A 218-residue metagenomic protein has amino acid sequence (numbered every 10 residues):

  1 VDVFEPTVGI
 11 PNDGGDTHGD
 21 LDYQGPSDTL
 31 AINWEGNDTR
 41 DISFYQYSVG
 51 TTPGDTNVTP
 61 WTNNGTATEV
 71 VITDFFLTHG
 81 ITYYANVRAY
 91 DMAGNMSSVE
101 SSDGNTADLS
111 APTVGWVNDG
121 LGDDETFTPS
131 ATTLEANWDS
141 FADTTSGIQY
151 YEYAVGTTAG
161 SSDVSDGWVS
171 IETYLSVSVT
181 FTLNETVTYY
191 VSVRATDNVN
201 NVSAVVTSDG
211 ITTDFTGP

Functional and structural regions predicted by a protein language model:
V1-T17, D22, D38, G50 (+6 more regions): Flexible, low-complexity linkers/stalks enriched in Thr/Pro that connect modular domains
G19-S27, D123-A131: Short, solvent-exposed loop/linker segments at the N-terminal edge of repeated beta-sheet extracellular domains
D22, Q46-T78, E152-N184: Recognizes extended acidic, P/S/T-rich segments that occur within or adjacent to Ig-like beta-sandwich modules
D28-I32, T132-A136: Structural beta-strand segments of beta-rich domains
N33-T39, N137-T145: Acidic, Ser/Thr
R40-Y45, G147-Y151: Solvent-exposed loop segments of extracellular immunoglobulin-like
Y90-M96, T196-N201: Short, solvent-exposed loop/turn segments at the edges of extracellular beta-sandwich modules
